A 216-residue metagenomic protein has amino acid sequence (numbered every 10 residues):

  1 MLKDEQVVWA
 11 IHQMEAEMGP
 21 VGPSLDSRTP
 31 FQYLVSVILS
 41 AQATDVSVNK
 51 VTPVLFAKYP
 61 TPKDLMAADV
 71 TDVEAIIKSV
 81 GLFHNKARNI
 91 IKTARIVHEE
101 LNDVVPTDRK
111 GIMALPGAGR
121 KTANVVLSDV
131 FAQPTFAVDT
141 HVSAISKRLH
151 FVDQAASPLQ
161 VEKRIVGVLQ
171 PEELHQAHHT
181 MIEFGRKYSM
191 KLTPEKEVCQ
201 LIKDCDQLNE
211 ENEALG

Functional and structural regions predicted by a protein language model:
L2-L215: Catalytic cores of DNA base-excision repair glycosylases
